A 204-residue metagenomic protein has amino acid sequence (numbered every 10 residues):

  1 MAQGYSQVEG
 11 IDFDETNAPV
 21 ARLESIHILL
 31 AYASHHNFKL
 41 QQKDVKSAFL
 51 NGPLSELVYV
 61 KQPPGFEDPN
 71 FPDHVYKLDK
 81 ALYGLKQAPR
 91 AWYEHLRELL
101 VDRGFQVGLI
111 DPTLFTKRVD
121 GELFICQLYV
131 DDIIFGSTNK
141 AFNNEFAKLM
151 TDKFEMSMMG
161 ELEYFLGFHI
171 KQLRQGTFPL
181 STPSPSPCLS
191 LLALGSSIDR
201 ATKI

Functional and structural regions predicted by a protein language model:
M1-I204: Long, low-complexity, charge-biased intrinsically disordered regions
